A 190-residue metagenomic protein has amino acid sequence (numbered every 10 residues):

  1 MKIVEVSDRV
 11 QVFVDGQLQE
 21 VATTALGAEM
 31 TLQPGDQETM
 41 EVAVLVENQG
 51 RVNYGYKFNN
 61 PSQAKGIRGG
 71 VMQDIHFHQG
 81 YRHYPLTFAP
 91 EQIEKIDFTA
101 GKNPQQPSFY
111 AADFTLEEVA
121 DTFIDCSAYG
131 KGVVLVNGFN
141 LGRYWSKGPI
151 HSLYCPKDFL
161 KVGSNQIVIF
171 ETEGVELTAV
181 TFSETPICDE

Functional and structural regions predicted by a protein language model:
M1-V14, V42, F114-N137, Y144-W145 (+1 more regions): Aromatic-lined ligand-binding clefts that engage carbohydrates, nucleic acids, or primary amines
E5, Q19, K57-N60: Non-catalytic terminal accessory/regulatory regions of metabolic enzymes
D8-T39, V52, D121, N140-S164: A cross-kingdom feature marking solvent-exposed beta-strand/loop segments within repeated, beta-rich binding/scaffold
E38-E41, N60: Short, charged N-terminal helix-start/capping segments
Q49-A128, W145-S146, H151-L153, S164-E190: Extended carbohydrate-recognition surfaces in non-catalytic/accessory domains of CAZymes and lectin-like proteins
